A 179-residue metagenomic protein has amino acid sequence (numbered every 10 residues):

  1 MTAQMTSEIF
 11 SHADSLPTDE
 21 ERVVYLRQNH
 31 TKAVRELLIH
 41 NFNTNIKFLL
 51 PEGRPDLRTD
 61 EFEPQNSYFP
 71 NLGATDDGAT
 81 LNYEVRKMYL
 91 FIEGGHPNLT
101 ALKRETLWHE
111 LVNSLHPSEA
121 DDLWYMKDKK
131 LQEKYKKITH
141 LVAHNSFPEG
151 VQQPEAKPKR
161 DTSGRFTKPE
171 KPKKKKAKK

Functional and structural regions predicted by a protein language model:
M1-K179: N-terminal nucleic-acid-engaging modules of covalent nucleotidyltransferase systems
